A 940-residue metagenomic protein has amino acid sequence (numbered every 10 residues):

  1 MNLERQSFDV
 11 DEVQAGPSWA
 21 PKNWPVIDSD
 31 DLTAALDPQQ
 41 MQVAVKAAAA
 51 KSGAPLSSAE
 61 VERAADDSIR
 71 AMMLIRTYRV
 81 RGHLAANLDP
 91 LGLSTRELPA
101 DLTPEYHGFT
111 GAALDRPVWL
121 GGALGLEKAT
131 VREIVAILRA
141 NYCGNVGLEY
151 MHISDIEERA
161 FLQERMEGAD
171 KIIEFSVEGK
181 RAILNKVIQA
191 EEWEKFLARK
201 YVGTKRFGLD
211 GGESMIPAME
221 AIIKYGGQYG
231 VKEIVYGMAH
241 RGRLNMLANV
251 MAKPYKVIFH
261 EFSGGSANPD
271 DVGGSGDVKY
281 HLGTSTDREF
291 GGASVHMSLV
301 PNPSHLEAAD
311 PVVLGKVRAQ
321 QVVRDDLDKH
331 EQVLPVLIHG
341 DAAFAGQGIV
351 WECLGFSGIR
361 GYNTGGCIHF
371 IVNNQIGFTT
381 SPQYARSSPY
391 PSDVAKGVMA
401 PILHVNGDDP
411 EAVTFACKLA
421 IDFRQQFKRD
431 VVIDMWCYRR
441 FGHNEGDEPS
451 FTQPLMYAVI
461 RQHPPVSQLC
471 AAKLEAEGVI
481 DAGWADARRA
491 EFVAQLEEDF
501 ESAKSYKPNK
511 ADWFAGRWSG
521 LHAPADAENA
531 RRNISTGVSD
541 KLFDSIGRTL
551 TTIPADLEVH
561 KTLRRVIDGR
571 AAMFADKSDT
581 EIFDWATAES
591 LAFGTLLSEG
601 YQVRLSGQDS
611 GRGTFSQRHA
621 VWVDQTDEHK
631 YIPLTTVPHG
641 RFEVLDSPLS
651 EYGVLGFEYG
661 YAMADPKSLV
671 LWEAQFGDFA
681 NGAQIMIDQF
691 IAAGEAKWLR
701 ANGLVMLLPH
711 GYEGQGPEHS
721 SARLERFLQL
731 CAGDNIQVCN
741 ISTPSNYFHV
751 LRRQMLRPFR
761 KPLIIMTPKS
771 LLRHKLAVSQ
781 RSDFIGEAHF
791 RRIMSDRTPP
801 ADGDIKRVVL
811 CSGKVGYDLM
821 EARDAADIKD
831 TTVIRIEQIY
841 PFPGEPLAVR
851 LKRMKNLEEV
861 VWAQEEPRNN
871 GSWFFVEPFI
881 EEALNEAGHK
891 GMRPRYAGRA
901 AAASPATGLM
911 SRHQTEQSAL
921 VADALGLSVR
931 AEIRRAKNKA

Functional and structural regions predicted by a protein language model:
N2-I349, L354-I368, N373-S387, V394 (+11 more regions): Conserved internal helical-beta-strand scaffold that buttresses enzyme catalytic cores
T364-I480, A487, W698-A701, Y712-F727 (+2 more regions): Thiamine diphosphate
